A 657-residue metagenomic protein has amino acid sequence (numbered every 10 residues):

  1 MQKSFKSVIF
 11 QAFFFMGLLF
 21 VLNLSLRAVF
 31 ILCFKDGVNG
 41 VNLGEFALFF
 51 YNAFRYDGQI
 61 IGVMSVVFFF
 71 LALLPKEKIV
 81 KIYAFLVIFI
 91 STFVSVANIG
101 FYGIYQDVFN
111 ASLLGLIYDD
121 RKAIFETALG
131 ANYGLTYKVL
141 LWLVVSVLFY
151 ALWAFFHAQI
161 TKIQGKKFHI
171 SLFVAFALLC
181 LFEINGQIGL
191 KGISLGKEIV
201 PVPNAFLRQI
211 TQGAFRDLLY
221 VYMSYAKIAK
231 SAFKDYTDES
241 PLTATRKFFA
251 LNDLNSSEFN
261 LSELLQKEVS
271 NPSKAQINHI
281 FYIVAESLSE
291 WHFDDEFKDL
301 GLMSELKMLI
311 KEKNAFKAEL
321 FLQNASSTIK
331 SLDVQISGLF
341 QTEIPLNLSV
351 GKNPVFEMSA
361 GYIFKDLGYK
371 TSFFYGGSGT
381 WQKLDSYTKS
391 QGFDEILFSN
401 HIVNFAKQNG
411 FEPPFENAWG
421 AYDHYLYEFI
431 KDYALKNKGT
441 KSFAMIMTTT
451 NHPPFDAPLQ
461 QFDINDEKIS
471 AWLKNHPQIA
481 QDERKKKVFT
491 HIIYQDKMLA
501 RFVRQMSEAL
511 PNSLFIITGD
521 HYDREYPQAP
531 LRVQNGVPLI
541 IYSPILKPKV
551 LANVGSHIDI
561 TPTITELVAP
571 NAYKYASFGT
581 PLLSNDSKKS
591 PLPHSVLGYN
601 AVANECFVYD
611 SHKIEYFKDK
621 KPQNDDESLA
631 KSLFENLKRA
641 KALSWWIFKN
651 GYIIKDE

Functional and structural regions predicted by a protein language model:
M1-A232: Transmembrane and membrane-interface helices of multi-pass, inner-membrane envelope-modifying transferases
L22, R121-K122, Q212-F215, D238 (+5 more regions): Alpha-helix initiation and N-capping motif
C33, R55-G58, I90, A97 (+17 more regions): Generic secondary-structure transition motif, activating predominantly at the C-termini of alpha-helices
L74-K78, Q106-A123, T127-L129, V147-L152 (+7 more regions): Short amphipathic alpha-helical patches
E77, F85-I88, A177-F182, K191-G192 (+5 more regions): A broad, low-specificity signal for short, low-complexity segments enriched in glycine/proline and polar/charged
N204, T211-Q266, Q276, E312: The feature marks either
L251-E657: Solvent-exposed soluble domains appended to multi-pass membrane proteins
